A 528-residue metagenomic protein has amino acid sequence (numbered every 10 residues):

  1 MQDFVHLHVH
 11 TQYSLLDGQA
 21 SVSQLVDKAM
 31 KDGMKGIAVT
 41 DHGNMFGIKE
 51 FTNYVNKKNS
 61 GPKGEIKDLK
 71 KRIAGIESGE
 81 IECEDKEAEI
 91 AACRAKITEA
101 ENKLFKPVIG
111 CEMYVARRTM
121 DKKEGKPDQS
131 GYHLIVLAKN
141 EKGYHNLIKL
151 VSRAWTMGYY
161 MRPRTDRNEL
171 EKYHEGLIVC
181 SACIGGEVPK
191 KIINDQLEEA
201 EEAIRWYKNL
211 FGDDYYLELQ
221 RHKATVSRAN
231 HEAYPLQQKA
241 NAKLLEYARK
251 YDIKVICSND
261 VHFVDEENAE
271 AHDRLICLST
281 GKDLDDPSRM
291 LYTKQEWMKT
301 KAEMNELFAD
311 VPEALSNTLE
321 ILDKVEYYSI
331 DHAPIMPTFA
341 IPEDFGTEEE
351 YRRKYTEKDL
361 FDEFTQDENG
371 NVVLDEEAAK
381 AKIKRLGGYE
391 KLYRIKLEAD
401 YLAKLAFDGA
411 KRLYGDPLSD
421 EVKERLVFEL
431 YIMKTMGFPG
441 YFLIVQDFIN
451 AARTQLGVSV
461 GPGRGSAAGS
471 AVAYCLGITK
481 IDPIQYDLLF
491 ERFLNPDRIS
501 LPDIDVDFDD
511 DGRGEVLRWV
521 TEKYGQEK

Functional and structural regions predicted by a protein language model:
M1-K528: Phosphodiester-processing cores and adjacent nucleic acid-binding clamps
